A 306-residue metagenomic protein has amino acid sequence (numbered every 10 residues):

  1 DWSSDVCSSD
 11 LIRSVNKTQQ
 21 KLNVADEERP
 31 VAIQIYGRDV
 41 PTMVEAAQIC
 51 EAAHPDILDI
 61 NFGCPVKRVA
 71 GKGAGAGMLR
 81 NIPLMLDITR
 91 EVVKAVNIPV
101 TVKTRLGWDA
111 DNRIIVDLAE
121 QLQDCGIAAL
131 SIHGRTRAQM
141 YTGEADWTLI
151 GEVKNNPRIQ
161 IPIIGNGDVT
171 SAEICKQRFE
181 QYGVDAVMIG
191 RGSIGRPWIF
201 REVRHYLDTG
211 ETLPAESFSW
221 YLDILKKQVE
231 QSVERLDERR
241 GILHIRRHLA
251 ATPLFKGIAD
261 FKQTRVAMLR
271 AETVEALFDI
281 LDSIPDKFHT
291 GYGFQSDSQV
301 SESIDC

Functional and structural regions predicted by a protein language model:
D1-S8: Short, small-residue-biased leader/transition segments that mark boundaries at the very start of proteins
S4, V31-I35, L58, V100-T104 (+3 more regions): Hydrophobic faces of well-ordered beta-strands that scaffold small-molecule active sites in alpha/beta enzyme cores
C7, Y36-R38, G63-P65, R105-D109 (+3 more regions): Active-site beta-loop-alpha junctions enriched in small/polar residues
R13-K17: Basic, often amphipathic N-terminal segments
T18-I35: Short, structured active-site "lid" loops
E28-P30, G73, R265: Short, solvent-exposed beta-strand edge segments and adjacent coil->beta transition regions
V44-A74, I82-I161: Alpha/beta enzyme core
D87, A95-N97, D111-A129, Y141 (+3 more regions): Alpha/beta catalytic cores of nucleotide-metabolism and tRNA/nucleoside-modifying enzymes
